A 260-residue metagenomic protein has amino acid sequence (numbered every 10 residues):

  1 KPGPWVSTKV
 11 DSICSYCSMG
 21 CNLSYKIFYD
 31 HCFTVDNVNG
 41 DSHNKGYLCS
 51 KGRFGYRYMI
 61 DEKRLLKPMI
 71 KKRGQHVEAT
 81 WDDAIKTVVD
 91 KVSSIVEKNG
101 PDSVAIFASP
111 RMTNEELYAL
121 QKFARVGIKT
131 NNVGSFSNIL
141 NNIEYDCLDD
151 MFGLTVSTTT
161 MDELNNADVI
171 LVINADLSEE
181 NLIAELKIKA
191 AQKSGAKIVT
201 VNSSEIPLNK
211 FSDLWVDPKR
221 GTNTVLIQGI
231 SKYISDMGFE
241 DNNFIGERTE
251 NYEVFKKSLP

Functional and structural regions predicted by a protein language model:
P2-P260: Catalytic alpha/large subunits of respiratory electron-transfer oxidoreductases, centered on bis-MGD molybdoenzymes
